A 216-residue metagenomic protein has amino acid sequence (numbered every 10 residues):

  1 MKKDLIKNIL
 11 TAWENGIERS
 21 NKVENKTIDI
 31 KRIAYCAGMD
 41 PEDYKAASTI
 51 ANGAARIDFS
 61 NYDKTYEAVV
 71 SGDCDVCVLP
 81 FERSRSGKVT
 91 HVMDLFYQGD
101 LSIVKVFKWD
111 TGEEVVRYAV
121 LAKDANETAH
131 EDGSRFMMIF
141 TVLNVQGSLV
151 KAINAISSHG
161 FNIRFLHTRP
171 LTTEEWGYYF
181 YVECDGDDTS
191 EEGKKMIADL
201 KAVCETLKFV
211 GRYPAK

Functional and structural regions predicted by a protein language model:
M1-K216: Domain-level signature for soluble enzymes in the chorismate/prephenate branch of the shikimate pathway
